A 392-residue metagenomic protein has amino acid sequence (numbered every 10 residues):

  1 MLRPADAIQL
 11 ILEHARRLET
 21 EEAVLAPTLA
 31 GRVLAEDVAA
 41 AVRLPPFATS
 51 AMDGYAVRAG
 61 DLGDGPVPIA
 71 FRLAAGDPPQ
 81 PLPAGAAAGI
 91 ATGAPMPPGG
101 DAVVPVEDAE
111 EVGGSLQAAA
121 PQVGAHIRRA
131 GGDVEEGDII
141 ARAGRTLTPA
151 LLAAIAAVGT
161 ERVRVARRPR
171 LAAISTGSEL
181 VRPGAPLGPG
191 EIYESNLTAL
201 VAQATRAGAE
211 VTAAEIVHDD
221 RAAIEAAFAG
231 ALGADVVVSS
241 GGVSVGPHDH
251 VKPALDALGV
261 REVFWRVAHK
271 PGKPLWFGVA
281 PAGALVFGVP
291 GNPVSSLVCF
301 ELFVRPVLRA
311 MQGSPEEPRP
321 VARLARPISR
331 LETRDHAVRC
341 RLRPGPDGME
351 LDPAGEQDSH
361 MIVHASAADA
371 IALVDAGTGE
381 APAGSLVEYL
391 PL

Functional and structural regions predicted by a protein language model:
L2-E161: Phosphate-interaction motifs
I11, V238, N292: Catalytic, metal-anchored helix/loop core of enzyme active sites in primary metabolism
E21-P27, A35-E36, T49, V134 (+1 more regions): Flexible glycine/proline-rich
A48-S50, A59-G63, D77-P83, M96-P98 (+15 more regions): Solvent-exposed alpha-helices and their adjacent loops that cap or buttress functional pockets in soluble metabolic
R58, G89-A91, A119, R142-A143 (+4 more regions): Short beta-strand segments
L73-A74, G242, G291: Short glycine-/small-residue-rich Rossmann-like dinucleotide-binding loops
H126-S239: Phosphate-binding glycine-rich loops and their immediate beta-loop-alpha structural context
G246-A257: Short Gly/Thr/Asp-enriched flexible loops that form oxyanion-binding sites at enzyme active sites
